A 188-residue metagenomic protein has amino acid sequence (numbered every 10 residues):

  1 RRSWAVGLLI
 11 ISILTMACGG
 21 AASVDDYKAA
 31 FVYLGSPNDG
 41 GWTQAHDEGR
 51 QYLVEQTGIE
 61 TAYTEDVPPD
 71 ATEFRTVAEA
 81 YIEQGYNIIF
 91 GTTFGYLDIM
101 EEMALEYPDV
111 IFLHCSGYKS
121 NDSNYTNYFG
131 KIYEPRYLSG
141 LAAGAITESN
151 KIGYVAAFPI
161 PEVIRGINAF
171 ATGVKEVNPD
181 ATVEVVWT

Functional and structural regions predicted by a protein language model:
R1-Y27: Short, low-complexity disordered leader/linker segments with a strong preference for bacterial N-terminal type II
Y27-L34, E60-A62, K151-G153, T182-V183: Short, well-ordered beta-strand elements
A30-G49, L53-Q56, A62-F74, F94 (+1 more regions): Extracytoplasmic "Venus flytrap"
R50, R136-V185: An alpha-beta-alpha
Q56-D66, N178-T188: Short beta-strand elements in bilobed, periplasmic/extracellular small-molecule ligand-binding domains
A71-Y86: Short, well-structured alpha-helical segments in soluble
G85-T93, L113-C115: Periplasmic-binding protein-like
L105-G130: Flexible loop/hinge segments that line or gate small-molecule binding clefts
